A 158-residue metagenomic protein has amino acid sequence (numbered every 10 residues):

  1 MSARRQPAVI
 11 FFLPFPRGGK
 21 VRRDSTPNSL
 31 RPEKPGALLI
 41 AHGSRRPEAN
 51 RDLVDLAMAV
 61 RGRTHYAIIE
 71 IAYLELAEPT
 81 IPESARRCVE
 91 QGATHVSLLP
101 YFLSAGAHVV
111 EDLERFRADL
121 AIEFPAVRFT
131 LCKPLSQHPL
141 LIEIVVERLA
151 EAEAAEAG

Functional and structural regions predicted by a protein language model:
A3-F15, V21-G158: Active-site-proximal alpha-helix that buttresses catalytic centers in soluble enzyme cores
